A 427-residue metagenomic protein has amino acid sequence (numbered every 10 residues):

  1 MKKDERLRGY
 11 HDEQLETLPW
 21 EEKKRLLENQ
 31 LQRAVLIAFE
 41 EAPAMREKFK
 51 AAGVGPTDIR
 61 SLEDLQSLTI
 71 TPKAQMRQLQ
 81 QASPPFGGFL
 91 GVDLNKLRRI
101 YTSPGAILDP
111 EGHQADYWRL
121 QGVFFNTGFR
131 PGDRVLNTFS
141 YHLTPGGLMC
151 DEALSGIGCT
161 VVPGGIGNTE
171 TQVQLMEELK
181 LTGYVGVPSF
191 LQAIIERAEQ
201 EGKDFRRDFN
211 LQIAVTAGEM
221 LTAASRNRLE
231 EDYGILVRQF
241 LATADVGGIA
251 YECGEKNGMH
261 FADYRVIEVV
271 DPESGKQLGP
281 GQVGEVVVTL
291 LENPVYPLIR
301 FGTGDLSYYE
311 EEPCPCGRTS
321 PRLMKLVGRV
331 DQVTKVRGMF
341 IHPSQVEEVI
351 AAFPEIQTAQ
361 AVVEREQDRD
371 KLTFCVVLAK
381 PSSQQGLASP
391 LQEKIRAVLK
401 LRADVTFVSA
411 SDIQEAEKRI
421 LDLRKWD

Functional and structural regions predicted by a protein language model:
M1-N126, R130-P131, S274, D368-T373 (+4 more regions): Nucleotide 5′-phosphate-binding alpha/beta core
M1-Q14, A52, E63, T71-T216 (+6 more regions): Active-site phosphate/ATP/adenylate-binding loop shared across adenylate-forming ligases
N29, L179, F209, I235 (+2 more regions): Structured loop/turn residues at beta-strand edges in well-structured enzyme cores
A38, S103, V135, Y184 (+5 more regions): Residue-level signal for inorganic ion chemistry
V161, V237, I267, A359-A361 (+1 more regions): Generic structural signal for residues in well-ordered beta-strands
Y184, L291-L401, E417: AMP-binding/adenylate-forming catalytic core of the ANL superfamily
Q212, L221-P313: Conserved AMP-binding/adenylate-forming
